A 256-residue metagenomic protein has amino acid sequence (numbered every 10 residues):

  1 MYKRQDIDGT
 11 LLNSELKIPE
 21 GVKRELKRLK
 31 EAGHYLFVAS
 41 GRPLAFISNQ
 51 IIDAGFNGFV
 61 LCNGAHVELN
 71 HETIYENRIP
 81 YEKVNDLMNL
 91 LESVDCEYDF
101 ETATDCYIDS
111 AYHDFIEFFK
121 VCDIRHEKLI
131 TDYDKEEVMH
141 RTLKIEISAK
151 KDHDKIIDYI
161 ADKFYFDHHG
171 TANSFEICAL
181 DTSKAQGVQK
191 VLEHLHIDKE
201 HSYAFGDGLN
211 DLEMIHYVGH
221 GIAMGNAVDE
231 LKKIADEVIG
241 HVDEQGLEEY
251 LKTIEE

Functional and structural regions predicted by a protein language model:
M1-Q5: Conserved small/polar residues in nucleotide/adenosyl-binding loops
E15-D114: Active-site phosphate-binding/coordination module
G21, F46-N49, K155, G187 (+3 more regions): Phosphate- and divalent-cation-binding pockets in alpha/beta enzyme and binding domains that engage nucleotide-derived
L29, S40, I145, I215 (+2 more regions): Residue-level signal for inorganic ion chemistry
A54-G55, N63, Y159-F164, Y217-V218 (+1 more regions): Short, structured coil segments at secondary-structure junctions
V94-F205, L209-M214, N226: Conserved acidic, metal-coordinating active-site core of Asp-based, Mg2+-dependent phosphoryl-transfer enzymes
Y217, I222-E256: Asp-based, Mg2+/Mn2+-dependent phosphohydrolase catalytic module
